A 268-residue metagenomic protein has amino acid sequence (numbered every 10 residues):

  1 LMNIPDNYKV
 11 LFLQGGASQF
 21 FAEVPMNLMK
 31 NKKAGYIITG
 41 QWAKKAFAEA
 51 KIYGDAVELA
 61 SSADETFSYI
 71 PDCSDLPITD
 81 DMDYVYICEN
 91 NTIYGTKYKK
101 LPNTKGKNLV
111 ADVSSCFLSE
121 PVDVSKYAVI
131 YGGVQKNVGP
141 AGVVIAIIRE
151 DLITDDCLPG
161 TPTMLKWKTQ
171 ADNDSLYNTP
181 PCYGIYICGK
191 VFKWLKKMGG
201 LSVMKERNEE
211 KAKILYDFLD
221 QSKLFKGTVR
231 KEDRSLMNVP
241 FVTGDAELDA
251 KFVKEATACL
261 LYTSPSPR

Functional and structural regions predicted by a protein language model:
Y8-A34, A43-F47: Conserved beta-loop-alpha segment that forms the PLP phosphate-binding cup at the N-terminus of a helix
V10-Q14, Y36, E58-A60, I87 (+2 more regions): General beta-strand structural signal in soluble alpha/beta enzymes
A50, S61-F117: Active-site phosphate-binding strand-loop segment of PLP-dependent enzymes
V110, V124-Q135, V144: Conserved active-site segment immediately N-terminal to the catalytic lysine that forms the internal aldimine
V134-Y216: Active-site C-terminal subdomain of aminotransferase-like
K226-E255: Conserved PLP-binding catalytic core of the aspartate aminotransferase-like
A256-L261: A common structural junction motif
Y262-P267: Conserved small/polar residues in nucleotide/adenosyl-binding loops
